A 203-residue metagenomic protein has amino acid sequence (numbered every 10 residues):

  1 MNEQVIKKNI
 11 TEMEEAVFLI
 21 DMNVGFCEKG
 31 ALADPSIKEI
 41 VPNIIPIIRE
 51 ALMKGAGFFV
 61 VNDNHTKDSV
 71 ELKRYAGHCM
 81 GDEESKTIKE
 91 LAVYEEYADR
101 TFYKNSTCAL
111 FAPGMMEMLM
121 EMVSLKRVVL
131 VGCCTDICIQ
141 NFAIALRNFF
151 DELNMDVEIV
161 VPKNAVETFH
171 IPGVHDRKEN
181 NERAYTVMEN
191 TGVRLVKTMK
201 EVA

Functional and structural regions predicted by a protein language model:
M1-A16, A76-A203: Active-site-adjacent betaalpha module
M13, G30-N64: A short alpha/beta connector and helix-capping loop motif
A16-M22: N-terminal nucleotide-binding beta1-loop-alpha1 segment
M22, N64, A165: Active-site metal-binding loops of divalent metal-dependent hydrolases
M22-G30: Short acidic, Gly/Ser-rich segments with clustered Asp/Glu that frequently serve as metal-coordination loops in enzyme
F26, K67-D68, T168-F169: Feature marks short, surface-exposed loop/turn motifs that line or immediately flank catalytic pockets and channel
H65-K67, T135: Solvent-exposed loop/turn segments at secondary-structure junctions within structured extracellular/periplasmic domains
S69-R74: Metal-dependent catalytic neighborhoods of phosphoester/phosphodiester hydrolases
